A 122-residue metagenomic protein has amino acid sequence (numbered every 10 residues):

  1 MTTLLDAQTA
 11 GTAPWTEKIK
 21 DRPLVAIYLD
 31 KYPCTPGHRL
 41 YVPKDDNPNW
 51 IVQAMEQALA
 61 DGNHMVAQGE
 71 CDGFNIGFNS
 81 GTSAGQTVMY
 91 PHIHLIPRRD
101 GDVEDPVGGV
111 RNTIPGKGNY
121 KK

Functional and structural regions predicted by a protein language model:
M1-K122: HIT superfamily nucleotide-processing domains
